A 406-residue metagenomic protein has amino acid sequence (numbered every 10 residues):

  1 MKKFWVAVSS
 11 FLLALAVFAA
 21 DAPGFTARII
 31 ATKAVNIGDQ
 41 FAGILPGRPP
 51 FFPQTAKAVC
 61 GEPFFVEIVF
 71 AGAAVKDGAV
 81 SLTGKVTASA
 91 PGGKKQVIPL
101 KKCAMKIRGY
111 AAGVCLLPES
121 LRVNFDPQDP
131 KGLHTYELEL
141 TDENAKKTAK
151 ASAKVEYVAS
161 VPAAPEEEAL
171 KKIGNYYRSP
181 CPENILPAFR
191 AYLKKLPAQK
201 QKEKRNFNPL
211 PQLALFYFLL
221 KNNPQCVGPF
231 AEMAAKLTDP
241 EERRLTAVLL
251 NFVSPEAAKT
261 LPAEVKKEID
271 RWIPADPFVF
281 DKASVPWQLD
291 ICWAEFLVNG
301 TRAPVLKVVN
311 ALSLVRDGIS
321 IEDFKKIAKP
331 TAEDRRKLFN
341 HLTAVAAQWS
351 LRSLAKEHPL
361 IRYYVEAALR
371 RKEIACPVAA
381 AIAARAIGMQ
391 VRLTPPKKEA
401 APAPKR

Functional and structural regions predicted by a protein language model:
M1-F4: Positively charged n-region of N-terminal signal peptides that target proteins for export
A7-A16: Bacterial N-terminal signal peptides
V8, K57-V59, E166, A283: Alpha-helical interaction segments
S10-F11, A90, A403-P404: Compositionally biased regions
A20-P162: Intrinsically disordered, low-complexity terminal regions enriched in Ser/Thr/Pro/Gly and charged residues
V161-R406: Non-catalytic all-alpha helical scaffold/repeat segments
